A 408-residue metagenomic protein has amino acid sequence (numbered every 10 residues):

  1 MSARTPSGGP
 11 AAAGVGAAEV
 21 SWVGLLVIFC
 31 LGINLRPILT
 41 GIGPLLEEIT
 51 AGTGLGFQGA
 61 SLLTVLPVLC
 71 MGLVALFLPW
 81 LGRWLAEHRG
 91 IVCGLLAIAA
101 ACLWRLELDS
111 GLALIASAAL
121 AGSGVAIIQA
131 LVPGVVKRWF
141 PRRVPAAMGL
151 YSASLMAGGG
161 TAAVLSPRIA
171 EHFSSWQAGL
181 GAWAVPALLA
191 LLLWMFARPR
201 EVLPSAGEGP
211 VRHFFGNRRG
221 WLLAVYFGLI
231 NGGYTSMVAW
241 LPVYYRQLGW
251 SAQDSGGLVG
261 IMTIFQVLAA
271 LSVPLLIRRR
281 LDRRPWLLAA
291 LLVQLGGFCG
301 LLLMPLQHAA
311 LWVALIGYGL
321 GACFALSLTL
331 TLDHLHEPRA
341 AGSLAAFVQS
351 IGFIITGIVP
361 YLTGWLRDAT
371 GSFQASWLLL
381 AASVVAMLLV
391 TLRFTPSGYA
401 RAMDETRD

Functional and structural regions predicted by a protein language model:
I42-G43, R219-G260, I264-A270: Extracytoplasmic gate region of multi-pass secondary transporters
G54, A86, E107-L112, P141 (+2 more regions): Helix-breaking motifs and short loop linkers at transmembrane-helix boundaries and internal kinks in secondary membrane
L73-L112: Conserved MFS/SLC helix-loop-helix module at the cytosolic interface between two early adjacent transmembrane helices
V74-A86, A269-D282: Helix-to-loop junctions at the C-terminal end of transmembrane segments in multipass secondary transporters
S117-A153: Cytoplasmic helix-loop-helix junction between adjacent transmembrane helices in 12-TM secondary transporters
I127-F140, A322-H336: Intracellular juxtamembrane helix-capping segments at the cytosolic ends of symmetry-related transmembrane helices
R142-R198: Helix-loop-helix hairpin linking two adjacent transmembrane segments in secondary transporters
L335-S372, L380: A late C-terminal transmembrane helix in Major Facilitator Superfamily
